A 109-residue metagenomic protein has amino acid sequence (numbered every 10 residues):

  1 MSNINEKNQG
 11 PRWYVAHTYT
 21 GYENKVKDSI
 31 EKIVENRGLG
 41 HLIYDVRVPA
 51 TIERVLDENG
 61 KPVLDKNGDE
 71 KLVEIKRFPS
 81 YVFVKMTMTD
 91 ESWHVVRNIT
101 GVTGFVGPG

Functional and structural regions predicted by a protein language model:
S2-G109: Acidic-enriched and Gly/Ser
